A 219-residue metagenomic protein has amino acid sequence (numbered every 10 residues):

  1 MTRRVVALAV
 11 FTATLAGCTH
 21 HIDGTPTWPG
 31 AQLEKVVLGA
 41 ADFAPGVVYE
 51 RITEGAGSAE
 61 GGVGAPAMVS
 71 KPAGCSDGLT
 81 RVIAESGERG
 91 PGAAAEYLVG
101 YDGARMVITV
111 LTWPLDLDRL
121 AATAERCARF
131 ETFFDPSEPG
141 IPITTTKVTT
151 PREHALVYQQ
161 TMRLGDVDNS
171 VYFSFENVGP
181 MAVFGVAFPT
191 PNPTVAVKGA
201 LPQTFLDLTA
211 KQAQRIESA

Functional and structural regions predicted by a protein language model:
M1-V10: N-terminal export and membrane-targeting signals
T14-G17: C-terminal motif of bacterial Sec signal peptides marking the signal peptidase cleavage site
T19-I22: Bacterial signal peptide processing site
P26-G46: Post-signal peptide N-terminal segment of mature Sec-exported envelope proteins
T27, E88, G199-Q203: Soluble non-cytosolic domains of exported or imported proteins
L38, V48, L115, T132 (+2 more regions): Sec-exported extracytoplasmic/periplasmic mature domains
V47-F175: A small/polar (G/S/T-enriched), proline-flanked helix-loop surface module common in exported/cell-envelope proteins
T144-I216: A short, solvent-exposed beta-edge/loop patch
